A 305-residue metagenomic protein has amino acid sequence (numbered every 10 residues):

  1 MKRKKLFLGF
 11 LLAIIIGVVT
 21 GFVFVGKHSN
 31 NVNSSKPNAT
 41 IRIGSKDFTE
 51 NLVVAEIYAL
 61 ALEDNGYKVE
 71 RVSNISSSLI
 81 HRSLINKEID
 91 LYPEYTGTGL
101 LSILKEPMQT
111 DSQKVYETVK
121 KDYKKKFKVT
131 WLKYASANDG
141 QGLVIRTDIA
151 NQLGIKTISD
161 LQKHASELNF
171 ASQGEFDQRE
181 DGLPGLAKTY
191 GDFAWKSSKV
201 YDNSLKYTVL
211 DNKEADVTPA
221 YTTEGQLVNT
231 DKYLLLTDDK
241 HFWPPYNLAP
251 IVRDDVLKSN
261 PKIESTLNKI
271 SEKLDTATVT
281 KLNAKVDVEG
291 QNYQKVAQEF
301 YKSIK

Functional and structural regions predicted by a protein language model:
M1-T40: Short, low-complexity disordered leader/linker segments with a strong preference for bacterial N-terminal type II
S35-E50, Y58, Y67-S73, S166-S172: Short, well-ordered beta-strand elements
F48-K68, L84, I89, P184-K188: Short, polar/charged alpha-helical segment
T49, R71-R82, K196-T208: Short helix-initiation/N-cap motifs at beta->coil->alpha
Y58-N65, I158-K196, E299-S303: Ligand-binding cleft/hinge of the Venus flytrap
I103-Q113, E117-L132, Q226-K240: Ligand-binding "clamshell"
S112-N169, D254, E272-T276: A conserved helix-loop-strand patch within extracytoplasmic ligand-binding domains of the periplasmic binding
A171-D238: Ligand-binding pocket segment of bilobal, Venus flytrap-like solute-binding proteins
